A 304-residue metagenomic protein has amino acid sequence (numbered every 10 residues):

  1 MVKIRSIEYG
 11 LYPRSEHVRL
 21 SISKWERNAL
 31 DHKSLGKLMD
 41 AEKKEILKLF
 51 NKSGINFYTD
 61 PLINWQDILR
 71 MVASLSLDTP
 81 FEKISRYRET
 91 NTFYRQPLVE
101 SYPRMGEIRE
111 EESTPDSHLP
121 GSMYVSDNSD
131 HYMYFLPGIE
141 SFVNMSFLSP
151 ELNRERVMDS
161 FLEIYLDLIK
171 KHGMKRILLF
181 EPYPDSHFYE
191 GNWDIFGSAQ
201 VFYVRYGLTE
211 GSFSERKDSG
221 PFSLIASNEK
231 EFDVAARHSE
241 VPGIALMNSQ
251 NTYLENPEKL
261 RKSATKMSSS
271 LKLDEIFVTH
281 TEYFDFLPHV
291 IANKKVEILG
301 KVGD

Functional and structural regions predicted by a protein language model:
M1-D304: Domain-level signal for soluble alpha/beta catalytic cores
